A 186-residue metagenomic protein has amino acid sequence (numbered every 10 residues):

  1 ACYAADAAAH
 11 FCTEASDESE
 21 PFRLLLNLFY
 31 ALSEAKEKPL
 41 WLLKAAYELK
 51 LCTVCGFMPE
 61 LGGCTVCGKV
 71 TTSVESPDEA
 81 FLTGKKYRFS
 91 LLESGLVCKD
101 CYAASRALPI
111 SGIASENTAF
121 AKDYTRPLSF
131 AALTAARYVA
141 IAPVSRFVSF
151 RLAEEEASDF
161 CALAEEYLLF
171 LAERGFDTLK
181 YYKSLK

Functional and structural regions predicted by a protein language model:
A1-K186: Non-catalytic alpha-helical scaffolds and adjoining flexible linkers that form interface surfaces for assembly
